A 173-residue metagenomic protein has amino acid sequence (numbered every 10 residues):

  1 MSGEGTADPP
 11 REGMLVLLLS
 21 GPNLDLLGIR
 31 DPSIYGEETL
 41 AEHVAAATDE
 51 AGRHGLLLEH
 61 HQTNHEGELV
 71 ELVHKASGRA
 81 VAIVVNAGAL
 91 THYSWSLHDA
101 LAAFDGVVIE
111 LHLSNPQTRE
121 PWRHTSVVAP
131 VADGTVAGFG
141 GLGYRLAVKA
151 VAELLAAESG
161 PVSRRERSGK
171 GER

Functional and structural regions predicted by a protein language model:
E12-V16: Extreme N-terminal starter segment of soluble prokaryotic enzymes
L27-E42: Glycine- and acidic-residue-enriched helix-capping/strand-helix junction motifs
L57-G67: Short beta->alpha junction loops
H60, T118-V162: Short, glycine-/small-residue-rich phosphate/pyrophosphate-handling segment
E68-I83: Short, electropositive alpha-helical surface patch
A76-G78, A102-A103, T125-P130: Short, hinge-like loop/turn segments at secondary-structure boundaries
A80-Q117: Mid-chain, well-packed structural core segment of small domains
